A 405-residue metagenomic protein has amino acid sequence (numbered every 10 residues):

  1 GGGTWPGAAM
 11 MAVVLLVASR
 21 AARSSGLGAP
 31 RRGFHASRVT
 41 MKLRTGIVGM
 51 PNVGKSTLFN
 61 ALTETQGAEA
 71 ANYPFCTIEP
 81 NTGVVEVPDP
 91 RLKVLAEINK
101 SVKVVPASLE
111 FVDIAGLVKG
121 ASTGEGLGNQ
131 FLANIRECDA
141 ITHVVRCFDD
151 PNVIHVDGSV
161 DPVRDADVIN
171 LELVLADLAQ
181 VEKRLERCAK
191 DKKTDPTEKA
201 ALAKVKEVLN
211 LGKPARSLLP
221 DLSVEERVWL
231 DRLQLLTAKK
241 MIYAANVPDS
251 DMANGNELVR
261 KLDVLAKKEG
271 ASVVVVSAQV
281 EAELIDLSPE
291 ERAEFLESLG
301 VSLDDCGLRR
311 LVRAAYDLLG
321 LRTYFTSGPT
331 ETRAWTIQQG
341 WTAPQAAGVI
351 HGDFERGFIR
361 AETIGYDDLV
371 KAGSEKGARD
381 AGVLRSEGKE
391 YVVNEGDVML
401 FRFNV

Functional and structural regions predicted by a protein language model:
G1-G33: N-terminal chloroplast transit peptides
F34-E125, N129-D149: Conserved G1/Walker A P-loop phosphate-binding module
K42-V48, V53, F59, R187-E395 (+2 more regions): C-terminal-of-GTPase-core extension/linker across diverse P-loop GTPases
L62, G124-L127, V156-S159, N256-R260 (+1 more regions): Short, glycine/charged-enriched secondary-structure capping and boundary segments
F75, D89-L92, V102-F111, E125-D139 (+9 more regions): Amphipathic alpha-helical transducer elements in NTP-driven molecular machines
A115-S122, D139-L175, A179, E186-K193 (+2 more regions): Conserved Switch II/interswitch segment of TRAFAC-class P-loop GTPases
